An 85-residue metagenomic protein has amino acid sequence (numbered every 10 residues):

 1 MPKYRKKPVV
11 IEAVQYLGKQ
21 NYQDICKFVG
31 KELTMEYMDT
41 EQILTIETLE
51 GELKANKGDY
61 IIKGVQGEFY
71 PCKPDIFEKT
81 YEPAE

Functional and structural regions predicted by a protein language model:
M1-T40, T45-L49: N-terminal non-globular leader segments, chiefly Sec-dependent signal peptides
E50-E85: Short, compact, well-ordered microdomains
